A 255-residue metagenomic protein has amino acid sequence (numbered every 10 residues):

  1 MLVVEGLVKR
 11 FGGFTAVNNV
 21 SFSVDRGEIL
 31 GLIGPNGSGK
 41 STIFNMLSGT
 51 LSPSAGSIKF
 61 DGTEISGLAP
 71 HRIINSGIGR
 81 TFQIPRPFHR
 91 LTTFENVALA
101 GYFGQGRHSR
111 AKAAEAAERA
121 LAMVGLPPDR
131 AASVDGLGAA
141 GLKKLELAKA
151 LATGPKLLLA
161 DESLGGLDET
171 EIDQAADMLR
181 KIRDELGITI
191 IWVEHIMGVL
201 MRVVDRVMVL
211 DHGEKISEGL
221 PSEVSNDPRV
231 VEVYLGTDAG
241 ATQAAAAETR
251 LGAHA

Functional and structural regions predicted by a protein language model:
M1-A255: Glycine-rich phosphate-binding loops of nucleotide-dependent enzymes
